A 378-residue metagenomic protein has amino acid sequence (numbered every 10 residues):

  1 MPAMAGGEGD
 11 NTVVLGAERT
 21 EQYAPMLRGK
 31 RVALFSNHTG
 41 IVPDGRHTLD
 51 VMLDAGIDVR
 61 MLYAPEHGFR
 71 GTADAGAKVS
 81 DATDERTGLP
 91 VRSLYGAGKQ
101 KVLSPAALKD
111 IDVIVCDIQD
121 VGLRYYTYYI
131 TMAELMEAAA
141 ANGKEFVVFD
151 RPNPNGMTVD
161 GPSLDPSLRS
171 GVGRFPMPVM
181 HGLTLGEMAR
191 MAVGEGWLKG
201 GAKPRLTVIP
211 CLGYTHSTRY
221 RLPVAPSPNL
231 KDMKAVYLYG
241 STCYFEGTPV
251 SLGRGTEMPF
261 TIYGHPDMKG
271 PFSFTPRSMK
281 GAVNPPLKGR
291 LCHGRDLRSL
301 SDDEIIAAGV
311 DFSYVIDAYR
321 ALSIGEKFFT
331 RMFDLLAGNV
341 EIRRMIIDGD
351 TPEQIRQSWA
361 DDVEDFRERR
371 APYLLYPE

Functional and structural regions predicted by a protein language model:
T12-I57: N-terminal phosphate-binding or glycine-rich loops at protein starts, especially the Walker A/P-loop of NTPases
R60-H67, F149: Short internal beta-strands
G71-G76, V147-R169: Glycine-rich, charge-decorated loop segments at or immediately adjacent to ligand/cofactor-binding or catalytic sites
A77-D110, L123: Glycine-rich oxoanion-binding loops at beta->alpha junctions
D120-M132: Glycine/threonine-rich flexible loop motifs
L168-S241: Conserved anion/nucleotide-ligand pocket segment
L212-K288: Glycine-rich, aromatic-lined ligand/substrate-binding cores of catalytic and carbohydrate-binding domains
P259, Y263-A360, E378: Conserved functional hotspot residues or short segments at active or partner-binding sites across diverse domains
